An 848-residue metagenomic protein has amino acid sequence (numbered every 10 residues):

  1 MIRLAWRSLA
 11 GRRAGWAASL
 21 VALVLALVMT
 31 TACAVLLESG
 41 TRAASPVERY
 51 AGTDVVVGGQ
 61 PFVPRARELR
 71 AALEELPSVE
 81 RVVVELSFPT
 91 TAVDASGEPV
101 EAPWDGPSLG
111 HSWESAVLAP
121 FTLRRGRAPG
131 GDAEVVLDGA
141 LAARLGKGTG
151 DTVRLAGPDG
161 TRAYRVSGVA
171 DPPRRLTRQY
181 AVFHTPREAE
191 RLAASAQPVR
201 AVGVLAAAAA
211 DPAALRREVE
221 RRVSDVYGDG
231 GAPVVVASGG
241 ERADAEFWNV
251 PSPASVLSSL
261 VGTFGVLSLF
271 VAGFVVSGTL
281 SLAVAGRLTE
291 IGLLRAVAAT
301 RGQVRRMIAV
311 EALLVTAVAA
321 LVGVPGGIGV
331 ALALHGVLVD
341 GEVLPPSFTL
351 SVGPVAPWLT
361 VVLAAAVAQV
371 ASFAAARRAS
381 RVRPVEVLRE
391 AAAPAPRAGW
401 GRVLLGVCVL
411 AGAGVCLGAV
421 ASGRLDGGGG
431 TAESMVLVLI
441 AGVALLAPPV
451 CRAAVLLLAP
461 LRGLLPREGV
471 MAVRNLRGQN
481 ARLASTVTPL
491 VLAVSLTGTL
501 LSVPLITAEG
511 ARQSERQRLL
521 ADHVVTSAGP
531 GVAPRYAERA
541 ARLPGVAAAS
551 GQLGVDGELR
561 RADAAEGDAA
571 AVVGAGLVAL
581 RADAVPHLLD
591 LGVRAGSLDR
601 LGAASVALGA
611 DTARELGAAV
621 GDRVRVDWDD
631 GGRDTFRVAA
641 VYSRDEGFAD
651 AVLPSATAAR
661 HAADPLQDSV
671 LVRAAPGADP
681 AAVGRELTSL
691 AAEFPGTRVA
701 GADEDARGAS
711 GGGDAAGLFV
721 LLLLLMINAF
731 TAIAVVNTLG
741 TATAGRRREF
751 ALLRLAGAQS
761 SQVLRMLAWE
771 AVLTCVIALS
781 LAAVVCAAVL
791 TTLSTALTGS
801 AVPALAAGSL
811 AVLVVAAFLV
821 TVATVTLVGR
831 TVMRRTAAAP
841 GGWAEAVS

Functional and structural regions predicted by a protein language model:
I2-G273, L282-A285, M307, Q517 (+1 more regions): Membrane transport/envelope proteins' first extracytoplasmic loop
R3, A10-G11, G15-L20, L25-V55 (+10 more regions): Alpha-helical transmembrane segments
S8-G15, G265, A272-A317, V382 (+2 more regions): Interfacial "coupling" helices/loops that link adjacent transmembrane helices in transporter permeases
A14-A18, A22, V256-S259, L359-S372 (+3 more regions): Alpha-helical transmembrane segments, especially those used as permease/efflux helices and single-pass anchors
L280, L313-L344, A356-R381, V415-V420 (+3 more regions): Small-residue-rich transmembrane alpha-helices
S380-P396, M833-S848: Short cytosolic juxtamembrane segments of multi-pass membrane proteins
L437, P449-T612, V620-R623: Juxtamembrane segments of multi-pass membrane proteins
D668-L671, P680, E686-R830, T836-S848: C-terminal transmembrane helical bundles of large multi-pass transporters and their helix-start/helix-kink determinants
